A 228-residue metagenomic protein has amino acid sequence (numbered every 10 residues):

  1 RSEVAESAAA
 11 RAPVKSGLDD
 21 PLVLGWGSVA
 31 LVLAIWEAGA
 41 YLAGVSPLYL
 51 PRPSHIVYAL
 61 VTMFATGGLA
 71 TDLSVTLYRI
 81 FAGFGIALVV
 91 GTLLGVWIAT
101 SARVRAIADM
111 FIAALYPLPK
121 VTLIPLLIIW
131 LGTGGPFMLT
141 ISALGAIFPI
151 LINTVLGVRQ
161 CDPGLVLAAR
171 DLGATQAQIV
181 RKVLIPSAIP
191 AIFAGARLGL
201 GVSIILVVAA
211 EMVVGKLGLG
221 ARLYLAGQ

Functional and structural regions predicted by a protein language model:
R1-A30: Transmembrane alpha-helical segments of polytopic membrane transport and secretion proteins
A10-L18, L42-I86: Periplasmic/extracellular loop-to-transmembrane helix junction in inner-membrane transport proteins
L60, L69, L73, L77 (+7 more regions): Hydrophobic alpha-helical elements at and bordering transmembrane segments of multi-pass membrane proteins
A82-I112: Transmembrane-helix boundary motif in ABC transporter permease subunits
A113-P149, L156-G157: Generic hydrophobic transmembrane alpha-helix motif, especially the helices
L118, V158-G164, A168-A188, Q228: Short helix-to-coil transition segments within interhelical loops that connect adjacent transmembrane helices
I128-W130, V158, I205-Q228: Glycine-rich helix-loop "coupling/hinge" segments at transmembrane-helix boundaries in multipass transporters
T140, L144, Q176-A210: Transmembrane alpha-helices
